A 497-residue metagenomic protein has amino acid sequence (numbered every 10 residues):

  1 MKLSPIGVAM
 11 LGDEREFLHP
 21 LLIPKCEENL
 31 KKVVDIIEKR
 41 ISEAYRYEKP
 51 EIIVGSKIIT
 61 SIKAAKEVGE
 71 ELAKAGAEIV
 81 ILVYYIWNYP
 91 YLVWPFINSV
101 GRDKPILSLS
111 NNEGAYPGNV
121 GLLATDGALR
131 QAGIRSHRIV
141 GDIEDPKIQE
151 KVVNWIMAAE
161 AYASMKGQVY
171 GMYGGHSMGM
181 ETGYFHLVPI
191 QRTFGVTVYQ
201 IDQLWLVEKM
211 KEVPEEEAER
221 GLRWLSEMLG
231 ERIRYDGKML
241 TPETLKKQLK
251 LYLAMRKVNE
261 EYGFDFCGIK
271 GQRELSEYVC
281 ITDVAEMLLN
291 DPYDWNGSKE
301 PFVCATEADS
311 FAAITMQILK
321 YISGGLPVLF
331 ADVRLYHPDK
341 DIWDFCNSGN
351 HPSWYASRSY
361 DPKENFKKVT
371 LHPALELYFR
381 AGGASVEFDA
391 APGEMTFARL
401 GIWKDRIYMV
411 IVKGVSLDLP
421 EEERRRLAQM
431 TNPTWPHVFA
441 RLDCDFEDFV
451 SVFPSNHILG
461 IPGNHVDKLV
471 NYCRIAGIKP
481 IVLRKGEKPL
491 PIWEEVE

Functional and structural regions predicted by a protein language model:
M1, S110-A158, D291-I342, H465-K468 (+1 more regions): Peripheral docking tails and interdomain loops at the edges of cofactor- or intermediate-handling domains
M1-I58, T182-I233: N-terminal glycine-rich anion-binding loop in soluble enzyme alpha/beta folds
K31, T370-E497: Extended hydrophobic packing segments that form well-structured cores
V33-I79, S99-G101, P105, M239-E261: Alpha/propeptide regions of enzymes that mature by internal proteolysis
K57-K166, S177-G179: Cofactor- and metal-binding active-site motifs of prokaryotic enzymes that mediate redox/radical or nucleophilic
I86-R102, S276-Y293, H437-V438: Short Gly/Thr/Asp-enriched flexible loops that form oxyanion-binding sites at enzyme active sites
A159-C280: A charged, amphipathic alpha-helical module
Y293-R426: C-terminal catalytic subdomain
